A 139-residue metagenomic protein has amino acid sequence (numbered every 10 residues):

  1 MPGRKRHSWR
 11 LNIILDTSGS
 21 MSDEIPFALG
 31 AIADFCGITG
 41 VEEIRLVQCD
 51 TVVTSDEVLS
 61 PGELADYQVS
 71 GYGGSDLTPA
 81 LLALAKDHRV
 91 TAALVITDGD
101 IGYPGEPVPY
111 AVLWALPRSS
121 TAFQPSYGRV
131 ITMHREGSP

Functional and structural regions predicted by a protein language model:
M1-N12, S22-D23: Acidic, polar low-complexity linker/tail segments
D16: Residues that scaffold, gate, or flank divalent-cation-dependent active/transport sites
S22-D23, Y103-E106: Extracytoplasmic/secreted cell-surface and envelope-processing proteins
A28-Q48: An active-site-proximal "capping" alpha-helix that borders the catalytic cofactor pocket
I38-T39, G105-P109: Short, conserved loop/helix-junction motifs that constitute active-site signature segments in enzyme catalytic cores
I44-G102, L116-A122, H134-S138: Von Willebrand factor
P107-R118: Conserved, well-ordered active-site substructure
A122-V130: Short, charged, surface-exposed secondary-structure boundary motifs
